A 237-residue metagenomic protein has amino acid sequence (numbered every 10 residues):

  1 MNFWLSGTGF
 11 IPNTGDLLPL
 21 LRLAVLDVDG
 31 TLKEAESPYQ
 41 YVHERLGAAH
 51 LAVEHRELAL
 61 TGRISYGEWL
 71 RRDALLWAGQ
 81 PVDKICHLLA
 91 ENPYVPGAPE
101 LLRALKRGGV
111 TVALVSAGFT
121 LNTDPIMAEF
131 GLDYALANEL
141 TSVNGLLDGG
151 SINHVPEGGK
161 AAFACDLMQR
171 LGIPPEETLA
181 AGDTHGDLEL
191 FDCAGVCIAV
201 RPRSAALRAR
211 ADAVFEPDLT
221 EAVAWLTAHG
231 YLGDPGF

Functional and structural regions predicted by a protein language model:
N2-F3, P19, L23, A90-F237: C-terminal cap/substrate-recognition subdomain and adjoining C-terminal extension of metal-dependent phosphatase-like
N2-R72: Active-site neighborhood of HAD-like aspartate-dependent phosphohydrolases
F10-N13, V25-L32, E54-T61, A78-P81 (+3 more regions): Short, mixed-charge, low-aromatic patches
G30, Q40-V42, L58, L70-W77 (+4 more regions): Short, flexible segments with low predicted structural confidence
A48, A78-V82, E216: Alpha-helix boundary/capping and short turn/kink residues
G67-E100: Metal-dependent phosphoesterase signature
